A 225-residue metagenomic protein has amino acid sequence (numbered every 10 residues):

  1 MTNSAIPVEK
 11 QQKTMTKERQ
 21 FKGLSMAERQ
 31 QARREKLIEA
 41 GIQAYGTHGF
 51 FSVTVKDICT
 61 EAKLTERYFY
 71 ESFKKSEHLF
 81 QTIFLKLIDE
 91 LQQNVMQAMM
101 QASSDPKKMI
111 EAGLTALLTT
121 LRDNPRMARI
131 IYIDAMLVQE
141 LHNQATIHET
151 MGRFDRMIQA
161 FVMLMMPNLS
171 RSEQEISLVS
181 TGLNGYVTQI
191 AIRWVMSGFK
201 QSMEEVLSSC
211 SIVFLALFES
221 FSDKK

Functional and structural regions predicted by a protein language model:
M1-Q20, T119, D123, Q159-P167 (+3 more regions): C-terminal peripheral helix-coil segments that are non-catalytic and often amphipathic
M26, R33-A40, T54, E175: N-terminal positioning helix adjacent to the helix-turn-helix/winged-helix DNA-binding module
R29-A32, F73, H78-E90, N94 (+3 more regions): Alpha-helical DNA-contacting segments of helix-turn-helix folds
K36, A44-H78, T82: Helix-turn-helix
L37-Y45, L91, L117: Short hydrophobic clusters on alpha-helical segments that form packing/core surfaces in small helical domains
T82, Q97-D123, L183, L207: Hydrophobic alpha-helical connector segments
D89, M96, L141-P167, S177-G182 (+2 more regions): Amphipathic alpha-helical packing segments from all-alpha helical-bundle domains
L121-L141, Q159-A160, Q189-R193: Amphipathic alpha-helical segments used for helix-helix packing
